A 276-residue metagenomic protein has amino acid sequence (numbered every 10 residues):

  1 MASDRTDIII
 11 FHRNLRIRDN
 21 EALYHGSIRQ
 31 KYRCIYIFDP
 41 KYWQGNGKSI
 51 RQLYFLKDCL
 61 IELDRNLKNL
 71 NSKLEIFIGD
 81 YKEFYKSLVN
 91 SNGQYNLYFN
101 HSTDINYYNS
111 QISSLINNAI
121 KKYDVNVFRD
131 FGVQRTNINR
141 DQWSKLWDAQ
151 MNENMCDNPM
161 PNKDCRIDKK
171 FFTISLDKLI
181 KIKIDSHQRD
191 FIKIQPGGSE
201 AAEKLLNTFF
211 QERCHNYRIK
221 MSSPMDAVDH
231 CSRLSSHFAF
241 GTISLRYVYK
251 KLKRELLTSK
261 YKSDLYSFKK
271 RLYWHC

Functional and structural regions predicted by a protein language model:
M1-P161: Trp/Phe/Arg-rich N-terminal binding region typifying the photolyase-homology
Y123, Q142-C276: Glycine/tryptophan-enriched, flexible segments
